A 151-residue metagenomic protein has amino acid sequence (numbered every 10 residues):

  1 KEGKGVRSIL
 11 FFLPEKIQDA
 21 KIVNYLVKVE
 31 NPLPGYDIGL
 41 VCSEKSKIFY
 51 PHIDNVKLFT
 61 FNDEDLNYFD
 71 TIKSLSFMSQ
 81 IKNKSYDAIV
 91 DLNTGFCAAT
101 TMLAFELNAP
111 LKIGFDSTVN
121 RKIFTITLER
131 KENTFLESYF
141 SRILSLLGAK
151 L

Functional and structural regions predicted by a protein language model:
S8, A88-V90: Structural motif
F11-F12, K16-Y36: Histidine-anchored nucleotide/phosphate-binding helix
F12-K16, C42-E44, L92-T94: Structural motif
Q18-A20, S46-P51, K122: Short, charged/polar "capping" segments at the starts of alpha-helices and the immediately preceding loops
Y36-I48, F115: Short internal beta-strands
H52-D63, I123-R130: Active-site regions of enzymes building and remodeling cell-envelope glycoconjugates
T60-Q80: Glycine-rich, highly charged phosphate/nucleotide-binding loops
L92-L151: Conserved nucleotide-diphosphate donor binding/catalytic pocket of glycan-assembly enzymes
